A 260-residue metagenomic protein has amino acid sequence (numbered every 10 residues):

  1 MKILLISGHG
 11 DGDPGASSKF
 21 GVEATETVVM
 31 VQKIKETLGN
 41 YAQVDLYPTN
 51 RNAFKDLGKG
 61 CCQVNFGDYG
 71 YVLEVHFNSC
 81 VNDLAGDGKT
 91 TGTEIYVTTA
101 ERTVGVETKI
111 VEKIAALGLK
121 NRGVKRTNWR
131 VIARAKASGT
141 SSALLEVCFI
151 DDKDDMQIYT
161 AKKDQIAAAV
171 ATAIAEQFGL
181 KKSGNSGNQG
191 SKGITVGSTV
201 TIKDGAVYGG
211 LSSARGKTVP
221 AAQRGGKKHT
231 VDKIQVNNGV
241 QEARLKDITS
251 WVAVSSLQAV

Functional and structural regions predicted by a protein language model:
K2-T93, V97-T99: Catalytic-core regions of hydrolytic enzymes
L4-I6, G10, G15, V64-G67 (+3 more regions): Active-site-adjacent mobile loop/cap segments within catalytic or ligand-binding domains
G21-V29, A100-G105, Q157-Q165, I194: Soluble non-cytosolic domains of exported or imported proteins
V28-V31, K35, E107-V111, A167 (+1 more regions): Extracytoplasmic/secreted envelope proteins and their assembly/folding machinery, especially bacterial periplasmic
E101-K125: Active-site-adjacent substrate-binding region of metalloamidase/peptidase-like peptide-processing proteins
G187-N237: Beta-loop motif signature
N238-R244: Short aromatic-glycine-enriched beta-strand elements
K246-V260: Boundary regions of SH3-family modules and the immediately adjacent low-complexity/disordered segments in eukaryotic
